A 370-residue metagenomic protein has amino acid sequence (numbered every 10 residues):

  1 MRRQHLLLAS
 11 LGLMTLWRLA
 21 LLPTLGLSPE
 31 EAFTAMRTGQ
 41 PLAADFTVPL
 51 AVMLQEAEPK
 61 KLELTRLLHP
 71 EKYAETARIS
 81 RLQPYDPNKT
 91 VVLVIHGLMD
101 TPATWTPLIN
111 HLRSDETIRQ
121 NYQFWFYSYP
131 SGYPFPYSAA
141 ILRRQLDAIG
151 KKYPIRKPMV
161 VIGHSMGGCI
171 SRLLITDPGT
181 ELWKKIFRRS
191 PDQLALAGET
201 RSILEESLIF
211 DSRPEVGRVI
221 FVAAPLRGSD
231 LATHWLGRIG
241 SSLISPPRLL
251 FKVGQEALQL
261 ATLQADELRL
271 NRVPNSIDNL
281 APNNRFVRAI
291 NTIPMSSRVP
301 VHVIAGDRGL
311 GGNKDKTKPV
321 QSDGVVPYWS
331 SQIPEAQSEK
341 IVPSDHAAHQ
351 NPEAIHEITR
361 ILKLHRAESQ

Functional and structural regions predicted by a protein language model:
M1-R3, L8-V92, T101-P107, Q123-F126 (+1 more regions): Flexible, membrane-associating and regulatory peripheral segments of lipid-active enzymes
Y73-I79, P102, Q145-K152, G198-L208 (+2 more regions): A Trp-anchored, charged/polar loop motif used as the substrate-binding/catalytic surface of acyl/ester-handling
P84-P87, Y153, R213, M295: Short, flexible hinge/linker loops that cap or flank conserved catalytic cores
H96, F124-R272, D323: Serine-dependent carboxylesterase/thioesterase catalytic core of lipase-like alpha/beta-hydrolase/SGNH enzymes
M99-D100, S131-G132, M166, T180 (+4 more regions): Short, solvent-exposed loop/turn segments at secondary-structure junctions
T106-Y122: Short amphipathic alpha-helix adjacent to the substrate-entry channel of hydrolases
L236-Q370: C-terminal catalytic-base region of ester-bond hydrolases, centering on the histidine of the charge-relay
